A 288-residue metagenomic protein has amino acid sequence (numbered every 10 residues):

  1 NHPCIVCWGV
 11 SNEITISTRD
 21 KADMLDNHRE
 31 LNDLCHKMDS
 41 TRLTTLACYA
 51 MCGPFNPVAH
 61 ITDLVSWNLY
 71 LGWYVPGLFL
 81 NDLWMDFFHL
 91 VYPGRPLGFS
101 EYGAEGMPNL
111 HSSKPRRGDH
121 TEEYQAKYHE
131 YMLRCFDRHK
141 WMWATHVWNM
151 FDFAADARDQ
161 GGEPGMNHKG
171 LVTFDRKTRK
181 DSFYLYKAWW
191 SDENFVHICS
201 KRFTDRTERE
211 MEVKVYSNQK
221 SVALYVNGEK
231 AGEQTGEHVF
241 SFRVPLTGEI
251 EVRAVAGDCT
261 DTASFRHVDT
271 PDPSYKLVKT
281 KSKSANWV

Functional and structural regions predicted by a protein language model:
N1-A231, T235, S241-D261, D269-L277 (+1 more regions): Extended substrate-binding grooves/exosites of carbohydrate-active enzymes
